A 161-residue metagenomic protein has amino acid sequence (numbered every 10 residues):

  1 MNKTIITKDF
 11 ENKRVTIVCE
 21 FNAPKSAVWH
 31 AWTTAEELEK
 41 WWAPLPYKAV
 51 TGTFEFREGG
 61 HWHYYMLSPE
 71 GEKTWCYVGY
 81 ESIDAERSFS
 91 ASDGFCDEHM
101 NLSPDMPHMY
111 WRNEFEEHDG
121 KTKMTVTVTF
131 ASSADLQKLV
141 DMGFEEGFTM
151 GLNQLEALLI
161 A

Functional and structural regions predicted by a protein language model:
M1-K48: Hydrophobic ligand-binding cavity/cleft-lining segments
D9-E11, F56, E70-T74, S103-P107 (+1 more regions): A generic structural micro-feature
N12-V18, H61, W75, S88 (+2 more regions): Intrinsic-disorder/low-complexity, polar/charged segments enriched in Ser/Thr/Lys/Arg/Asp/Glu/Gln
T16, E36-W75: Short beta-edge strand/loop motif at the mouth of beta-sheet-based domains
C19, T51-F54, C76-S82, H108-E116: Hydrophobic/aromatic beta-strand elements that line small-molecule binding cavities or substrate pockets in beta-rich
K25-S26, E55-R57, E81-S88, E114-K123: A short, structured loop/turn motif at beta-sheet edges
V28, L38, W62, Y80 (+4 more regions): Hydrophobic pocket/interface hotspot
S92, H99-E146: Beta-strand/loop substructures that line and gate deep hydrophobic ligand-binding cavities in soluble
